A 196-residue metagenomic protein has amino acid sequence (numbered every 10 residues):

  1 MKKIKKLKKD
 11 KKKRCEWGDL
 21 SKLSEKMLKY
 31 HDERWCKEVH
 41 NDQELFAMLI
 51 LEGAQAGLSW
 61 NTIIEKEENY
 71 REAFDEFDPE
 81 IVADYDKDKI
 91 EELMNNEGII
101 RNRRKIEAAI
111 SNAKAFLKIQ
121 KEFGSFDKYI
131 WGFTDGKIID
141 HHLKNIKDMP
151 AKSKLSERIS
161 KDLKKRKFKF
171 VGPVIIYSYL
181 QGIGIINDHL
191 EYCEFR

Functional and structural regions predicted by a protein language model:
M1-R196: HhH-family (HhH-GPD) DNA N-glycosylase catalytic core used in base-excision repair
